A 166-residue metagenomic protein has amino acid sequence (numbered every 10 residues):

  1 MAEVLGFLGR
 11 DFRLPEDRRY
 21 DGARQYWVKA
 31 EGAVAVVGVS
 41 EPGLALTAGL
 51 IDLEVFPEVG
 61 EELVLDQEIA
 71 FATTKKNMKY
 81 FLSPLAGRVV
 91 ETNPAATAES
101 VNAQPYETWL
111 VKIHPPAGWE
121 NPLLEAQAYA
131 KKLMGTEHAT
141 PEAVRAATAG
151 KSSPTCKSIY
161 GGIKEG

Functional and structural regions predicted by a protein language model:
M1-L65, K79, R88-G166: Non-catalytic terminal segments and appended small domains
A30, T74, S83: Conserved strand-loop elements at the edges of beta-sheets that form or border functional pockets
